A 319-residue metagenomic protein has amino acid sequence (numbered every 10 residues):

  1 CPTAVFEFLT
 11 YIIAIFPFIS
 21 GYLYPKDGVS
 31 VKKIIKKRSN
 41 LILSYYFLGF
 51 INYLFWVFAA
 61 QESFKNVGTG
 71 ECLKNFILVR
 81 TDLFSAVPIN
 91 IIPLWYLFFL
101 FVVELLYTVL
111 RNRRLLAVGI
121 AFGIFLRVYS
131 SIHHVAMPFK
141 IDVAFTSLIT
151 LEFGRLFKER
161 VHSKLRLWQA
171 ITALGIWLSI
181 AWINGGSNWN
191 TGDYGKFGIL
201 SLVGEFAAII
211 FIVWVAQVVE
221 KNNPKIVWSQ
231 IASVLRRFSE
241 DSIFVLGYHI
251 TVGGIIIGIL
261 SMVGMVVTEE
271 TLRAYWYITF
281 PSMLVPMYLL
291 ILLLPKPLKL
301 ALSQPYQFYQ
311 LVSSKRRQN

Functional and structural regions predicted by a protein language model:
C1-N319: Alpha-helical transmembrane segments and their immediate juxtamembrane cytosolic regions
